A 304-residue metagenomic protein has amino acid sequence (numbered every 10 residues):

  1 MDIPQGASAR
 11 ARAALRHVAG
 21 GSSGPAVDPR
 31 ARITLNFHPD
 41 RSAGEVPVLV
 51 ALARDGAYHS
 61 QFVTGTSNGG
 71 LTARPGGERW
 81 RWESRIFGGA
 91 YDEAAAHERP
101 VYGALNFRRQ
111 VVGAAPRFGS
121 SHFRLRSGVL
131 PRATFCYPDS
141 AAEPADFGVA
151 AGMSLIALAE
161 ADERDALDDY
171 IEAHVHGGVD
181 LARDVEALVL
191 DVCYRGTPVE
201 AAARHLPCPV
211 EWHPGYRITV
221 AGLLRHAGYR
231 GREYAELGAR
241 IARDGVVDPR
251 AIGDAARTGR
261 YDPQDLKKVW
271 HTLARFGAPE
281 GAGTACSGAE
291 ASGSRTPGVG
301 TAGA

Functional and structural regions predicted by a protein language model:
M1-P39, G56-I86, A90-A94, V111 (+3 more regions): Active-site-proximal loop/hinge segments that shape catalytic or ion-binding/gating pockets
R41-P47: Short N-terminal binding/cap micro-motifs at the start of the first secondary-structure element
P47-D55: Short, polar loop/linker segments at the starts of domains and inter-domain junctions
D92-A114: Extended catalytic/binding region for NAD+/ADP-ribose chemistry, centered on the ART fold
